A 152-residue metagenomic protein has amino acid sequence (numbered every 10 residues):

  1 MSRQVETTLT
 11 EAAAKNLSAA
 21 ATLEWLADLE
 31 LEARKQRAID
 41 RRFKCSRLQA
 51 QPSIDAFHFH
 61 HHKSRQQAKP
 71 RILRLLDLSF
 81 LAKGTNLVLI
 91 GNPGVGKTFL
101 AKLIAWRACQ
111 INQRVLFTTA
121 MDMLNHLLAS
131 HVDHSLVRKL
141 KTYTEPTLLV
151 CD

Functional and structural regions predicted by a protein language model:
S2-Q51: Interdomain "pre-motor" coupling segment immediately N-terminal to P-loop NTPase/helicase cores
I54-L87: Pre-Walker A (pre-P-loop) alpha-helix and adjacent loop at the N terminus of AAA/AAA+ ATPase modules, a conserved
S64-L73, V115-T144: Short glycine-rich substrate-engagement loop in P-loop NTPases that contacts/grips substrate
G84-L100: Walker A/P-loop nucleotide-binding motif
N86-V88, R114, L148: Residue-level preference for the first positions of well-ordered beta-strands
A105-F117: Post-Walker A helix-loop "phosphate-sensing" segment adjacent to the P-loop in P-loop NTPases
Y143-D152: Conserved P-loop NTPase "ATPase switch" module shared by AAA+ and STAND
